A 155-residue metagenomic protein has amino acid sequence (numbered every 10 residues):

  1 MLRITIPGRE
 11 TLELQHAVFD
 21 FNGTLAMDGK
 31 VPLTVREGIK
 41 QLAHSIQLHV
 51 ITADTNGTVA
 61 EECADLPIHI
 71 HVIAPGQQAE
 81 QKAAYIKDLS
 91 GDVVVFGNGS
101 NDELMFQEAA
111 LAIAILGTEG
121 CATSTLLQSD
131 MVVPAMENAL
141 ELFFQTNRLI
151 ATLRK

Functional and structural regions predicted by a protein language model:
M1-F19, K155: Non-catalytic pre-domain segments flanking phosphatase-related domains
E10-T11, V18, Q41-A43, I86 (+1 more regions): Generic structural signal for beta-strand residues in well-ordered domains
E13-Q15, I46, G91-D92: Short coil/turn segments at beta-strand junctions that form active-site/ligand-binding loops
H16-A26, A64: Glycine-rich phosphate-binding "P-loop"
T24, G38-C63: Substrate-recognition element of Asp-dependent hydrolases with the DxDx(T/V) motif
L25-G29, H49, H71-G76: Short, flexible loop segments at the rims of nucleotide/cofactor-binding pockets, characterized by
D28-I46, E80, K87: Short, acidic loop-to-helix structural element flanking the phosphoryl-transfer center in phosphate-processing enzymes
D54-K155: C-terminal cap/substrate-recognition subdomain and adjoining C-terminal extension of metal-dependent phosphatase-like
